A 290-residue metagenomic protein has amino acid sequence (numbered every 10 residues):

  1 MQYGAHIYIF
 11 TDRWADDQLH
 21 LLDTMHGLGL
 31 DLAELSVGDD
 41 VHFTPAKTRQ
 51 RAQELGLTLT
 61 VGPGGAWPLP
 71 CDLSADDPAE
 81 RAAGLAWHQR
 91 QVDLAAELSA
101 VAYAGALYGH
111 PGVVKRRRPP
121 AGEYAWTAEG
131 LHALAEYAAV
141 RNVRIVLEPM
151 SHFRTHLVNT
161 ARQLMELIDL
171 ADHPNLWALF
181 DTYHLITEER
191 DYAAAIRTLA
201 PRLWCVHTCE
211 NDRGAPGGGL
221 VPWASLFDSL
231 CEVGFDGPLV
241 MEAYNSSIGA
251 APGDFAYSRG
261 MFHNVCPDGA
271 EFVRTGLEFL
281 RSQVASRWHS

Functional and structural regions predicted by a protein language model:
M1-G4, I9-T11, D16-H26, S99-V101 (+2 more regions): Histidine-acidic metal/acid-base catalytic patches
F10, P68-P70, H110-V113, S151-F153 (+1 more regions): A short, flexible beta-alpha/helix-coil linker loop
F10-D12, V37-G38, R81, E123 (+2 more regions): Short, flexible loop segments at the rims of nucleotide/cofactor-binding pockets, characterized by
D31, L35-A128, V240-A250, S286: Structural motif corresponding to the early beta-alpha repeats
D39, L147, F180: Short loop/edge segments at beta-strand edges and connector loops that shape dinucleotide/nucleotide cofactor-binding
A46-G56, G130-A138, A195-T198, S225-L230: Catalytic-core regions built around general acid/base machinery
E54-L59, L98, V140-R141, P174 (+1 more regions): Helix C-cap/helix->beta junction micro-motif
D77-W177, H263, P267-E271: Active-site acidic/histidine proton-transfer and metal-coordination neighborhood in alpha/beta enzyme cores
